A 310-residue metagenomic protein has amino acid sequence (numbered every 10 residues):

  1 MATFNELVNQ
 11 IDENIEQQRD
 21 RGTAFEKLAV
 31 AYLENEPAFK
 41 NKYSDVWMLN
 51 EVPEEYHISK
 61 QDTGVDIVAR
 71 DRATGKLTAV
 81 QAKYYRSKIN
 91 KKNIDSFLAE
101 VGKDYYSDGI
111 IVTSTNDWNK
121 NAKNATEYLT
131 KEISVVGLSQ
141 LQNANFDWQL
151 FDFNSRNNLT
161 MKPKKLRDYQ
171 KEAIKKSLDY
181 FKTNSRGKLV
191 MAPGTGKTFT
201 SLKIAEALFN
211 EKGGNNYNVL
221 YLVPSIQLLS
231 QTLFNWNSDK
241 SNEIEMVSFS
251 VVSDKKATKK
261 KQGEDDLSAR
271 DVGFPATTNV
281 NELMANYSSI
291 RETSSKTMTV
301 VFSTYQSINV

Functional and structural regions predicted by a protein language model:
A2-E16, D20, Y32, K40-N41 (+7 more regions): ATP-dependent helicase/translocase motor core
D45-A73: Active-site metal-binding core of divalent-cation-utilizing nuclease and nuclease-like domains
V68-A79, D104: Active-site beta-strand-loop-beta-strand hairpin of nuclease catalytic cores that positions key catalytic residues
A73, Q81-K91: Short beta-strand-loop-alpha-helix junction that forms the active-site gateway of nucleic-acid-processing nucleases
A79, I110-V112, Y221-L222, S250: Structural beta-sheet core signal
N216-K240, V247-K256, Y305-S307: Conserved Walker A/P-loop ATP-binding site and its immediately adjacent core in helicase/helicase-like ATPase domains
S294-N309: Conserved two-lobed SF2 helicase motor
